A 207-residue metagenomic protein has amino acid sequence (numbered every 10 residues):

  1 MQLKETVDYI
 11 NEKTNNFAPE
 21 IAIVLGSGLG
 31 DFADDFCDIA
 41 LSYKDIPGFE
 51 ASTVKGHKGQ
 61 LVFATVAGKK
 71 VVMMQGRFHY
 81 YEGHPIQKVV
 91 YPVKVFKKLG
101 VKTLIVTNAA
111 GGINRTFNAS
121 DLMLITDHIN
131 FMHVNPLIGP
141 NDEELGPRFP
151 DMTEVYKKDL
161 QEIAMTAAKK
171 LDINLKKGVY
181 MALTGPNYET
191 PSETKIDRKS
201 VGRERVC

Functional and structural regions predicted by a protein language model:
M1-M152: Metabolite-binding pocket within alpha/beta catalytic cores that recognizes anionic/polar moieties
A18, D172-L175, R205: Secondary-structure boundary/capping signal
P85-K88, E189, R203: Short, glycine/acidic-rich beta->alpha junctions
L124, I196-D197: Hydrophobic side chains within alpha-helical segments
T153-I196: Active-site rim beta-loop-alpha module in soluble metabolic enzymes
K199-V206: Conserved small/polar residues in nucleotide/adenosyl-binding loops
